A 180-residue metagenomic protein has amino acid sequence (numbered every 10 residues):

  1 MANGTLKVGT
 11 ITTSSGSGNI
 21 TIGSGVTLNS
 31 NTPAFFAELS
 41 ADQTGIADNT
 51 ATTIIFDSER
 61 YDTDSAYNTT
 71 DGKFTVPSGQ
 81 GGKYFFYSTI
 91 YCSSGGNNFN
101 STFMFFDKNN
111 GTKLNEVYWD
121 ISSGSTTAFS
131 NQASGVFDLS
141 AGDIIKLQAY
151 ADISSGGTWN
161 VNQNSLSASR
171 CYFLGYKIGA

Functional and structural regions predicted by a protein language model:
M1-G25, D71-G72: Register-specific beta-strand positions within repetitive beta-rich fiber domains
L6, L28-A180: Extracellular jelly-roll beta-sandwich "head" domains, especially the C-terminal globular C1q domain
